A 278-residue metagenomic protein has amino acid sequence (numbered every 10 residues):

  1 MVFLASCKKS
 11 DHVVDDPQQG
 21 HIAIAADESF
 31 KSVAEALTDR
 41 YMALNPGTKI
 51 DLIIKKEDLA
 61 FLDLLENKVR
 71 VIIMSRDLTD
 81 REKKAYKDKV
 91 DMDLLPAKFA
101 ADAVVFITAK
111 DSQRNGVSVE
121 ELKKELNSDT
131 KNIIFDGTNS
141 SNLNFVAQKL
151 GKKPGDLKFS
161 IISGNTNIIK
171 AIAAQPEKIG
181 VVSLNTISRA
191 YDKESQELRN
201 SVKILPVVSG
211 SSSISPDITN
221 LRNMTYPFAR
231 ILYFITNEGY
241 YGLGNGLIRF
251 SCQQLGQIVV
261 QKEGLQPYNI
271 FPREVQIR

Functional and structural regions predicted by a protein language model:
M1-A5: Sec-dependent bacterial lipoprotein signal peptides
C7-N45, L94-D102, I107-R278: Exported/periplasmic ABC-transporter solute-binding proteins
A26-D27, K56-A60, N67, G246: Glycine-centered small-residue hotspots that permit tight backbone geometry or close packing
T38-Y41, K49-I53, I72: Post-signal peptide N-terminal segment of secreted/secretory-pathway proteins
P46-L62: Central regulatory/effector-binding core of bacterial HTH transcription factors
D58-K89: Pocket-flanking alpha-helical
